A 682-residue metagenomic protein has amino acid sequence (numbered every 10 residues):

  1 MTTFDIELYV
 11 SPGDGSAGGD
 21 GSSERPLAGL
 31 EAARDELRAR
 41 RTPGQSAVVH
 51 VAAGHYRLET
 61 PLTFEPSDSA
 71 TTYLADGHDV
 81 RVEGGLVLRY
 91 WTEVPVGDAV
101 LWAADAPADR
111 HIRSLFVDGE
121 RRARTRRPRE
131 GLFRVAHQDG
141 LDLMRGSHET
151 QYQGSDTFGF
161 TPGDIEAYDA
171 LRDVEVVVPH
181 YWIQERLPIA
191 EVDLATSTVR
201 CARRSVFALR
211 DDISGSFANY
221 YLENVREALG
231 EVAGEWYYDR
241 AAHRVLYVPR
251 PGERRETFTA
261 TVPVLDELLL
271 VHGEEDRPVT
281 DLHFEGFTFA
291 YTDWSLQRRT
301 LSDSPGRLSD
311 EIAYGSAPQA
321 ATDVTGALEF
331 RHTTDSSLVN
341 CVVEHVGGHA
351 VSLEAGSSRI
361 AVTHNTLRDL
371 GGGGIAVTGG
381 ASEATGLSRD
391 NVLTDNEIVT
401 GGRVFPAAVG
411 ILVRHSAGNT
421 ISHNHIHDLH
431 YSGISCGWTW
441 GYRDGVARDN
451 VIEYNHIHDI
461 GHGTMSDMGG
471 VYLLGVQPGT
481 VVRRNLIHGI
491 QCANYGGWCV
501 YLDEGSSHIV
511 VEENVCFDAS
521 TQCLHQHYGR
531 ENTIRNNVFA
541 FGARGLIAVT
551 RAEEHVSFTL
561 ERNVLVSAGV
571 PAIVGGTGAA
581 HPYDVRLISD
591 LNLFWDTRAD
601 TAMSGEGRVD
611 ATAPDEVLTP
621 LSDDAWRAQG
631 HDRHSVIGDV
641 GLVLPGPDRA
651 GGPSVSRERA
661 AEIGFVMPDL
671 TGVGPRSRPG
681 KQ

Functional and structural regions predicted by a protein language model:
F4, Q45, A52, L58 (+25 more regions): Repetitive beta-strand solenoid architecture
F4-D5, Y9-H332, S337, D623 (+3 more regions): Extracellular polysaccharide-degrading/modifying enzymes targeting complex plant/algal/animal polysaccharides
H50, R57, T63, L74 (+21 more regions): Extracellular beta-strand solenoid repeats
E59-T72, G77, H508-G651: Predominantly extracellular beta-rich ligand-binding scaffolds that present long acidic/polar faces for carbohydrate
T60-P61, D266, D293-R299, T325 (+12 more regions): Short glycine/acidic-rich loop motifs that flank beta-strands on beta-rich extracellular proteins
S205-G215, N224, P251-R277, A290-T292 (+9 more regions): Beta-propeller domains
T280-Y291, Y314, T334-G348, S357-G372 (+8 more regions): Right-handed parallel beta-helix
G380-A381: Asp-box/WD-like beta-propeller blade repeats and closely related beta-sheet repeat scaffolds
